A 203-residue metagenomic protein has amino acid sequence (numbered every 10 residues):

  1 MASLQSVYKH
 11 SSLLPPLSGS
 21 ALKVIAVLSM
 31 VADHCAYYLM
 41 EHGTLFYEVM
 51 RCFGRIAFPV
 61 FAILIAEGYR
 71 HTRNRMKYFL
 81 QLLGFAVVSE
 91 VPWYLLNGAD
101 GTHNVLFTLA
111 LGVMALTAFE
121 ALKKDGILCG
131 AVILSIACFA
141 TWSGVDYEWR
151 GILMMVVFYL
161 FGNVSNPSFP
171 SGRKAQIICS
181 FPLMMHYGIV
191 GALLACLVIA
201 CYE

Functional and structural regions predicted by a protein language model:
M1-E203: Alpha-helical transmembrane segments and their immediate juxtamembrane cytosolic regions
